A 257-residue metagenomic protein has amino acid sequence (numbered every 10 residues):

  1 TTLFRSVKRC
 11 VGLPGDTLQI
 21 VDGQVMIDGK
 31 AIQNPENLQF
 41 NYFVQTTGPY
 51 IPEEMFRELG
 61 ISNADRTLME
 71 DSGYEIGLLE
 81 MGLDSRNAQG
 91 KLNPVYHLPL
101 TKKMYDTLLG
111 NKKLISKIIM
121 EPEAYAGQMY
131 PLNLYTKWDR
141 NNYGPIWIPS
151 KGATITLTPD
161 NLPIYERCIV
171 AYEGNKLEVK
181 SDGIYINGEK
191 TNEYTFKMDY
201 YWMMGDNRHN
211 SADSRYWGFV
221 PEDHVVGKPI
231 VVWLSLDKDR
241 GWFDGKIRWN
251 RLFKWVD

Functional and structural regions predicted by a protein language model:
T1-D257: Extended hydrophobic leader/signal-anchor segments used for secretion and membrane insertion
